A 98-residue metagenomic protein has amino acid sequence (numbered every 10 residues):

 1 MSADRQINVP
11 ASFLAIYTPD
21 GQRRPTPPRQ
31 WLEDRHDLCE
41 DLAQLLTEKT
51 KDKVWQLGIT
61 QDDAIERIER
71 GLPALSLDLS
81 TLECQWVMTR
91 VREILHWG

Functional and structural regions predicted by a protein language model:
A3-G58, E66-G98: Charged, amphipathic alpha-helical regulatory modules used for macromolecular assembly or allosteric control
